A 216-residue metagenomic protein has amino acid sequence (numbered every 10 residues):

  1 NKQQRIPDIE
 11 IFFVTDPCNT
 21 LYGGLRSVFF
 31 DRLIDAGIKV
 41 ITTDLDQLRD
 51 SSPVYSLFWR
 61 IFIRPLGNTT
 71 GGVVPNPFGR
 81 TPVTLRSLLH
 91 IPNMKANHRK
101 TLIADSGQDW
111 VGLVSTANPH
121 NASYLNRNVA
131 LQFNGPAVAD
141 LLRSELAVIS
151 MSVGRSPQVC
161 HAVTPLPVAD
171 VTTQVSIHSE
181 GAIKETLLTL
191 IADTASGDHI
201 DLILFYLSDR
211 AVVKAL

Functional and structural regions predicted by a protein language model:
N1-L216: Charged, low-complexity intrinsically disordered terminal segments
